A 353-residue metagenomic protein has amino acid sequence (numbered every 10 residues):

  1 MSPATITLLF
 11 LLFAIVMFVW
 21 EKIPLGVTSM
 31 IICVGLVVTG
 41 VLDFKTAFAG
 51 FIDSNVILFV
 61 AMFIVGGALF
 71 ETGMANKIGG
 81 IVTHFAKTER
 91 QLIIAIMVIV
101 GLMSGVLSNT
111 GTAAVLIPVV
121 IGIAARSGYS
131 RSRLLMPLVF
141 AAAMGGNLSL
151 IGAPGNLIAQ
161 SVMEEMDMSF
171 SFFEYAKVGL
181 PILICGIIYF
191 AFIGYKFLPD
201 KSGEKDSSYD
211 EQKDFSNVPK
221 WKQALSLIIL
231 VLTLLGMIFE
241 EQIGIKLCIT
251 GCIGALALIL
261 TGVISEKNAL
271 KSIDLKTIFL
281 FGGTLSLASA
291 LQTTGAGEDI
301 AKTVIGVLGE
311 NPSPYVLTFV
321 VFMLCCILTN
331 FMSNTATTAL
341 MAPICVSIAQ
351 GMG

Functional and structural regions predicted by a protein language model:
M1-S2, G73, T88, N156 (+4 more regions): Short, structured coil/loop segments at alpha-helix boundaries
M1-V60, I64, K177-K302, T318: Hydrophobic transmembrane alpha-helices of multi-pass small-molecule transporters
I6, S127-F140, G146-I158, V162-S216 (+1 more regions): Juxtamembrane and boundary regions of transmembrane helices in multi-pass small-molecule transporters and channels
A14-I23, I99-N109, F140-I151, G236-Q242 (+1 more regions): Transmembrane alpha-helix interface/packing and boundary motifs in multi-pass membrane proteins, characterized by
L25, F44, F70, S149-L150 (+2 more regions): Short, electropositive, low-hydrophobicity segments enriched in small/polar residues
V27, V34, V38-S130, S272-T277 (+1 more regions): Membrane-embedded alpha-helical segments and adjacent helix-loop junctions characteristic of multi-pass solute
